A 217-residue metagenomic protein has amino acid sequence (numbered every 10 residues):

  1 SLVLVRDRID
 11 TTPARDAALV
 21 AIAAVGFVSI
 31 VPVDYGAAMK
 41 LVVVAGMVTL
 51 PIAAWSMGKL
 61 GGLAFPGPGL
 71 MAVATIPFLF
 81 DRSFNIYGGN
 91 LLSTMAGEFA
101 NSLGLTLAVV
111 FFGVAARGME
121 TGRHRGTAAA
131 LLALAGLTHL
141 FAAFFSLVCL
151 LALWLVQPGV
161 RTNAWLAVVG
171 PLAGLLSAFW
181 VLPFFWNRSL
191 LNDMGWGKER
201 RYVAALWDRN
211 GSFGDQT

Functional and structural regions predicted by a protein language model:
S1-T217: Membrane-embedded transmembrane-helix bundle of lipid-linked glycan/lipid transferases
